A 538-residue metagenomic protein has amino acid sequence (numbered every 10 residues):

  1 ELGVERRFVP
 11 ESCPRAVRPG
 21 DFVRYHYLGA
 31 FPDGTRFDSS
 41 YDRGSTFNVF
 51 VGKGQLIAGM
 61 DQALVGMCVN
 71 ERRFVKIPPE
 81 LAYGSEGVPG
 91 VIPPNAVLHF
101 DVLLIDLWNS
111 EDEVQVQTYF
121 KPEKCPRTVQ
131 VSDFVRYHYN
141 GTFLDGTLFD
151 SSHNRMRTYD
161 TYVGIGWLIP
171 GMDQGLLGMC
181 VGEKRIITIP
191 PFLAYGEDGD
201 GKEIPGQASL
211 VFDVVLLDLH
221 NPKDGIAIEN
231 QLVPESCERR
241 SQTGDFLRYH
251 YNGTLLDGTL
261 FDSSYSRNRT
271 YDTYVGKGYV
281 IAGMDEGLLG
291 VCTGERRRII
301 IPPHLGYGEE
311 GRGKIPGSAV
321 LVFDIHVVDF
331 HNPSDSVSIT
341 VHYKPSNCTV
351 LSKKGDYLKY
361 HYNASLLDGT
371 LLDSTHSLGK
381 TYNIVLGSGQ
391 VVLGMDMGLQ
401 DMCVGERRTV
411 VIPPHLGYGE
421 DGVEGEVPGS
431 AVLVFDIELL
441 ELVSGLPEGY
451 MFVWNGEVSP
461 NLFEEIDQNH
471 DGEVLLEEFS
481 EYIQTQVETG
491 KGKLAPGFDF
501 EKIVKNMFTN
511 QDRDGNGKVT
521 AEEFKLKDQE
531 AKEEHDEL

Functional and structural regions predicted by a protein language model:
E1-L538: Cross-family detector of peptidyl-prolyl cis-trans isomerase
